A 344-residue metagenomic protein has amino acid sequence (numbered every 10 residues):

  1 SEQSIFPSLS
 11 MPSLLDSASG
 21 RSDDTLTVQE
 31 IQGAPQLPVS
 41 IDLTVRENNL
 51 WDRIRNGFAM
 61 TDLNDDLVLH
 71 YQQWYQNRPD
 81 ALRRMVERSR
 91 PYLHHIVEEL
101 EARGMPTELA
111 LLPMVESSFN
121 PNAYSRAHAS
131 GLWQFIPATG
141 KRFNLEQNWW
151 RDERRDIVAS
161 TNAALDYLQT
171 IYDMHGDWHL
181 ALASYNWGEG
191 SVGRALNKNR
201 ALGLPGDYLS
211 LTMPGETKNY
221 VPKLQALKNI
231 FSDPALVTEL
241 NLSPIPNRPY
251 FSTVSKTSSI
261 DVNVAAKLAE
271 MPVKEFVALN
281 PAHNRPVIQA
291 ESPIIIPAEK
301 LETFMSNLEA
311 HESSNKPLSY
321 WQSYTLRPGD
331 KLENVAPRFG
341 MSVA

Functional and structural regions predicted by a protein language model:
S1-G104: An acidic, Gly/Ser/Thr/Pro-rich helix-cap/linker signature
D66, H70, R84, R88-P91 (+16 more regions): Extracytoplasmic/secreted proteins, especially bacterial periplasmic and envelope-associated proteins
H70-R84, S118-R126, Q134-G176, L196-L211 (+2 more regions): Substrate-binding clefts and substrate-entry loops adjacent to catalytic sites of polymer-processing enzymes acting on
R78, L82-L93, A102-M105, S125-W133 (+8 more regions): Solvent-exposed, acidic/flexible segments
M105-N122, A181-N186, V277-N280: Short, functionally critical alpha-helical segments immediately adjacent to catalytic or ligand/cofactor-binding
R200-M213, P246-E270, V277, P281-A290 (+1 more regions): Amphipathic alpha-helical substructures
S243-V273, K316-V343: Primarily a LysM-type cell-wall glycan-binding module
L279-H311, V343-A344: Extracellular LysM carbohydrate-binding repeats and other cell-envelope/extracellular binding modules
